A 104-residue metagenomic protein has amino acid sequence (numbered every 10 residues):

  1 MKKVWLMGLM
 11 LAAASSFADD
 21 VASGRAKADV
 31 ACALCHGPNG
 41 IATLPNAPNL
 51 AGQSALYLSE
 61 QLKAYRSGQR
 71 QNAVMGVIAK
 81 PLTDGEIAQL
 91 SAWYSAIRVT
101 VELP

Functional and structural regions predicted by a protein language model:
K2-G8: Sec-dependent signal peptide recognition, specifically the positively charged N-region followed immediately by
W5, A28, I41-T43, Q71: N-terminal alpha-helical segment
A13-S15: N-terminal signal peptide c-region/cleavage motif recognized by signal peptidases
D19-N39, A51-Q53, E102-P104: Sequence/structural segment immediately N-terminal to covalent heme-attachment motifs in c-type and related
D20, A28, S54, Q61 (+2 more regions): Stable alpha-helical elements in mature extracytoplasmic
R25, G40-S67, G76-K80: Gly/Gly-Pro-rich "capping" loops immediately C-terminal to redox-active cysteine motifs in periplasmic/lumenal
D29-P38, P48-N49, E60-K63, A88-A92: C-type cytochrome heme c attachment motif
Q61, R70, A79-P104: C-terminal capping alpha-helices of c-type cytochrome domains
